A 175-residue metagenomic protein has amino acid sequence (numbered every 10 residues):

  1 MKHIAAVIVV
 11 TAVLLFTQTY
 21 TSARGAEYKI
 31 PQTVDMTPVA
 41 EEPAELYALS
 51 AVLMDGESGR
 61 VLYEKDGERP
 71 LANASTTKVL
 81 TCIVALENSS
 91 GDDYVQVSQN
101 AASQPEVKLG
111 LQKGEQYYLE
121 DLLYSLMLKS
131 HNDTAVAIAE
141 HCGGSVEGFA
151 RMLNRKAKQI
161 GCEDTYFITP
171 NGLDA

Functional and structural regions predicted by a protein language model:
K2-S22: Sec-dependent N-terminal signal peptides of Gram-positive bacterial secreted proteins and lipoproteins
A23-A175: Active-site-adjacent loops and short helices of periplasmic peptidoglycan-processing enzymes
